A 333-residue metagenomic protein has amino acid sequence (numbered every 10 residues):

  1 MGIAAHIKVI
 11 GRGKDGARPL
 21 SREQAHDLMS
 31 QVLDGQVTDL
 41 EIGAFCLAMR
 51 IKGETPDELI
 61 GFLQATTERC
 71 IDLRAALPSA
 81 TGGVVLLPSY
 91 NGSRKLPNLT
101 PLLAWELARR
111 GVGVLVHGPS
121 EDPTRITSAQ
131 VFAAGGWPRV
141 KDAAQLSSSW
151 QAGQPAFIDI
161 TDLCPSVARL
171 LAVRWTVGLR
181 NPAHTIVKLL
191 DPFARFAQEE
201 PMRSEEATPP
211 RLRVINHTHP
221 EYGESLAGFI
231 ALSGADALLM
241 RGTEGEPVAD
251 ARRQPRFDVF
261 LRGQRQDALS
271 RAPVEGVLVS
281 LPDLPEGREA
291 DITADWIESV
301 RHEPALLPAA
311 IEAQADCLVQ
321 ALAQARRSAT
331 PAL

Functional and structural regions predicted by a protein language model:
M1-L96, A108-R110, V114, L278-L281 (+2 more regions): Acidic, glycine/proline-rich low-complexity segments that act as flexible tails and inter-domain linkers
F45, F132, V187, A315: Residue-level signal for inorganic ion chemistry
L63-N91, A143-L170, V274: Self-splicing inteins and homing endonuclease
S79-S149: A generic, well-ordered mixed alpha/beta core segment in the N-terminal half of proteins
G83-L86, V112-L115, P138, Q154-D162 (+6 more regions): Structural motif
K141-N216: Phosphate/diphosphate-binding glycine-rich loops and adjacent basic-rich segments that engage nucleotide
P201-V248: Glycine-rich ThDP/TPP pyrophosphate-binding loop and its adjacent helix/strand module within ThDP-dependent enzymes
P247-A249, R256-L333: Catalytic-core signal marking the mid-to-C-terminal active-site face
